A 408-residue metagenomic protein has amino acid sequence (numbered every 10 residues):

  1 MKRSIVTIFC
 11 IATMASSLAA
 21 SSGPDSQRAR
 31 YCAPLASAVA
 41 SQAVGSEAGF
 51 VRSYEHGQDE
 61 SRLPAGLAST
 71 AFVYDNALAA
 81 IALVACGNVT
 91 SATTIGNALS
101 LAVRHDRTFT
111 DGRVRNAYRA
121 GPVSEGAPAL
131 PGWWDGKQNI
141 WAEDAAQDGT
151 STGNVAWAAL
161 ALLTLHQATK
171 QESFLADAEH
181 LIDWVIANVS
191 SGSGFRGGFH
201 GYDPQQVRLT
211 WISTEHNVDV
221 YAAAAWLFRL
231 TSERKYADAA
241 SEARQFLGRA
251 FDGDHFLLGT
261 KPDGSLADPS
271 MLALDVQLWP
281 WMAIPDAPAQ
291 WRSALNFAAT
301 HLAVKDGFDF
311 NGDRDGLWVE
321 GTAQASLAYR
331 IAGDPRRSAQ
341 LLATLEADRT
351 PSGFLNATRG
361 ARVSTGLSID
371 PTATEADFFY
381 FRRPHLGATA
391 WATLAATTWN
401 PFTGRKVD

Functional and structural regions predicted by a protein language model:
M1-S4: Positively charged n-region of N-terminal signal peptides that target proteins for export
T7-S16: Bacterial N-terminal signal peptides
G23-R62, T70-Y74, L101-I140, D148-G153 (+7 more regions): Extended ligand-binding clefts on enzyme/binding-domain cores
Y74-A85, A98, W157-A161: Non-membrane alpha-helical segments in proteins
A80-V89, L99, Q277-L278, Y329: Alpha-helical support elements that line or immediately flank enzyme active sites and cofactor-binding pockets
A82, A161, L165-A168, L227 (+1 more regions): Residue-level signature for tetratricopeptide repeat
A376-D377: C-terminal intrinsically disordered, low-complexity extensions immediately downstream of enzyme catalytic cores
